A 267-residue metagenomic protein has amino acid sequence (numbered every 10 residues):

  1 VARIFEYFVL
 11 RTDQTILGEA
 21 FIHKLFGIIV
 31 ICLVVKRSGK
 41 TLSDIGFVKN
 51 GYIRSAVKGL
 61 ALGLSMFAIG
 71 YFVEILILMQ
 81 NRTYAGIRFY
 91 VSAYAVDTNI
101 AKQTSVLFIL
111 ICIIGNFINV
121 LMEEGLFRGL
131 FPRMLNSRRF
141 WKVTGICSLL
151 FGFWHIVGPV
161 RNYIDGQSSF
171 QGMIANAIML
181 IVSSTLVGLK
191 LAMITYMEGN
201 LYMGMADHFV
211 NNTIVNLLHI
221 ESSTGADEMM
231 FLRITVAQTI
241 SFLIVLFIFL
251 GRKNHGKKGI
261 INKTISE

Functional and structural regions predicted by a protein language model:
V1-V120, W154, N216-E267: Specific transmembrane helices
F108-T264: Transmembrane helix-loop-helix hairpins at the membrane interface of multi-pass integral membrane proteins
